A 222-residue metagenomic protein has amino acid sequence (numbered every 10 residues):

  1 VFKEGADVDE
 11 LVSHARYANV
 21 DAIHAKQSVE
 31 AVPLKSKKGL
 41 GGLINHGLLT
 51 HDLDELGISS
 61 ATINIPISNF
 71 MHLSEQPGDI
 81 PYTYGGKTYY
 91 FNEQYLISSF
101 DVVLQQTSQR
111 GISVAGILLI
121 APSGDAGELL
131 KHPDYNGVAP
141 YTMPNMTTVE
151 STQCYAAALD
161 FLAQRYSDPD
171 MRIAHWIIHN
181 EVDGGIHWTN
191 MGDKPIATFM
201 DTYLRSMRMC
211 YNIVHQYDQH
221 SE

Functional and structural regions predicted by a protein language model:
V1-D7: Short, aromatic- and glycine-rich surface loops/edge beta-strands on solvent-exposed regions
K3, R16, K26, K35-K38 (+3 more regions): Context-gated lysine
E10-S13, D21, E55, G85 (+2 more regions): Polar/charged alpha-helical tracts
V12-S68: Boundary/entry segment of secreted carbohydrate-active catalytic domains
S59-E222: Substrate-binding cleft and catalytic face of glycoside hydrolase catalytic domains, especially the flexible beta-alpha
